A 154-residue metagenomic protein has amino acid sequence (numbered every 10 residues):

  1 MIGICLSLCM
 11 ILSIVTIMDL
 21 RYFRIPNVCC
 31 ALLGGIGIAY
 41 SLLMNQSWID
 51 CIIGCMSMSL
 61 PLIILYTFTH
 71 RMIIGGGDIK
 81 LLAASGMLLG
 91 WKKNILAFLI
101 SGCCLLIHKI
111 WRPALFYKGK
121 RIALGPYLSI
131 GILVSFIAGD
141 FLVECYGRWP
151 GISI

Functional and structural regions predicted by a protein language model:
M1-I154: A membrane-topology feature that recognizes alpha-helical transmembrane segments and their immediate juxtamembrane
